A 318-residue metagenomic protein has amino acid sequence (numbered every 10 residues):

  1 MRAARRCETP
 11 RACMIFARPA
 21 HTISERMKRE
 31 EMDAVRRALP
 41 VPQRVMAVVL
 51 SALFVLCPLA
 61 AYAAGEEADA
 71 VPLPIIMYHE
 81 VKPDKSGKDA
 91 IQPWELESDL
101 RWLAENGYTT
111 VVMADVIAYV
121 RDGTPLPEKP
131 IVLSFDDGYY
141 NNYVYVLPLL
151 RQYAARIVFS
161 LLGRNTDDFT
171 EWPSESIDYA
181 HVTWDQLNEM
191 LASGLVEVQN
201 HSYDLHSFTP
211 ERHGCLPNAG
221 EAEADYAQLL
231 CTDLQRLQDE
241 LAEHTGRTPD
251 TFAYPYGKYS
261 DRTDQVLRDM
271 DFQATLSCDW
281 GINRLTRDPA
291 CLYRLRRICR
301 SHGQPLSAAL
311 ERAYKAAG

Functional and structural regions predicted by a protein language model:
M14-I15, H21-I23: Short, positively charged and aromatic/hydrophobic N-terminal segments
V35-V49: Bacterial N-terminal signal peptides that target proteins for export
L50, F54-P58: Hydrophobic core
A64-S134, Y140-N141, S207-G318: C-terminal active-site subregion of NodB/CE4 polysaccharide deacetylases
Y145-G163: A short alpha/beta connector and helix-capping loop motif
P148-A154, A180-N200, R268, T286-D288: Acidic (Asp/Glu)-rich catalytic clusters
D168-D185, G214-N218: Aromatic- and acidic-residue-enriched segments that line the glycan-binding/catalytic groove of carbohydrate-active
